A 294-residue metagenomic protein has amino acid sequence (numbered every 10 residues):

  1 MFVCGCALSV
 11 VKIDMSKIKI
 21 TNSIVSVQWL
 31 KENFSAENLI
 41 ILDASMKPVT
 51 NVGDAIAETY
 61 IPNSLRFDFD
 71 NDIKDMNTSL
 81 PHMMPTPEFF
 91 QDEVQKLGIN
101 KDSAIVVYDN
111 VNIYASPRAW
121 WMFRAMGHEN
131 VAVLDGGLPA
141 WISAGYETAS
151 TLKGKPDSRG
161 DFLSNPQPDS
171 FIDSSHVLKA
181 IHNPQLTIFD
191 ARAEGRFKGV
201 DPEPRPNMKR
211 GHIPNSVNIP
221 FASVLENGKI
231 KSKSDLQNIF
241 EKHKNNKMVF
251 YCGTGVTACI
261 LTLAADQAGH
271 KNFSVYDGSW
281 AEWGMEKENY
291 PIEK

Functional and structural regions predicted by a protein language model:
C4-K294: Cytosolic catalytic domains that perform sulfur/thiol-centered chemistry
